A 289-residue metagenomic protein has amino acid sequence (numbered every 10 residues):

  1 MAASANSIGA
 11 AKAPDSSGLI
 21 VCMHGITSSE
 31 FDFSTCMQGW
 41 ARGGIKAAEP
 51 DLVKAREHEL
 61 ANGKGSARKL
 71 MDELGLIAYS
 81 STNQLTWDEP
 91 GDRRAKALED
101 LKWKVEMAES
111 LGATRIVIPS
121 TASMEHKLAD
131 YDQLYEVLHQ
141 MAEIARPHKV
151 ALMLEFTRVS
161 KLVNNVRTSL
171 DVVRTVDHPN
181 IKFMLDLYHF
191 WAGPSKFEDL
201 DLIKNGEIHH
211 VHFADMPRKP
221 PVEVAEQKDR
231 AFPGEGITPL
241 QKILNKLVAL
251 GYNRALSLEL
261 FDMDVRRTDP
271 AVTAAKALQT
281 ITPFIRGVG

Functional and structural regions predicted by a protein language model:
A2-G44, G112, V163-L185, W191-G289: Histidine-acidic metal/acid-base catalytic patches
A3-S4, I8-P14, T35, L70-L74 (+3 more regions): Active-site acidic/histidine proton-transfer and metal-coordination neighborhood in alpha/beta enzyme cores
G25-T27, L52-K54, Q84-W87, S120-M124 (+4 more regions): Active-site-proximal loop/turn and secondary-structure-junction residues that shape catalytic pockets, frequently
G39, G43-E59, T82-L85: N-terminal substrate-binding region of glycoside hydrolase catalytic domains
K46-A47, I77, T114, A151 (+1 more regions): Residue-level detector of anion-binding/catalytic polar loops
E49, S80-T82, V117, M153 (+2 more regions): Conserved beta-strand positions in the central sheet of alpha/beta enzyme cores
E49-D72, S120-H126: Glycine-rich, proline-tolerant flexible connector loops at the mouths of alpha/beta enzymes
E59-N62, P90-A95, K127-D132, P194-F197 (+2 more regions): Short, solvent-exposed loop/turn segments at secondary-structure boundaries
